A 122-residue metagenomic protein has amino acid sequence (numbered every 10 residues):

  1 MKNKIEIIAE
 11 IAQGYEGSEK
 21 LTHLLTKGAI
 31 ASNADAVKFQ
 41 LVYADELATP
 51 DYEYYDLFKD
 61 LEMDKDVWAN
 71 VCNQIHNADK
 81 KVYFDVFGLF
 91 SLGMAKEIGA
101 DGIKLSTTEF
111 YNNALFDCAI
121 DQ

Functional and structural regions predicted by a protein language model:
M1-A12: N-terminal amphipathic alpha-helix/helix-capping segment at the start of soluble metabolic enzymes
I7-A9, D35-F39, V82-D85, I103-L105: Hydrophobic faces of well-ordered beta-strands that scaffold small-molecule active sites in alpha/beta enzyme cores
E10, A29, A95: Conserved, mostly hydrophobic/aromatic
A12-G14, Q40-A44, F87-L89, S106-T108: Active-site beta-loop-alpha junctions enriched in small/polar residues
H23-V42, I98-G99: Catalytic domains of carbohydrate-active enzymes, especially glycoside hydrolases
N33, M94-I103, I120-Q122: Glycine-enriched alpha-helix->loop->beta-strand junction motifs that scaffold or abut catalytic
D35-M63: Glycine-rich, proline-tolerant flexible connector loops at the mouths of alpha/beta enzymes
F58-M63, K80-G88, L92, D101-N112: Catalytic beta/alpha-barrel core
